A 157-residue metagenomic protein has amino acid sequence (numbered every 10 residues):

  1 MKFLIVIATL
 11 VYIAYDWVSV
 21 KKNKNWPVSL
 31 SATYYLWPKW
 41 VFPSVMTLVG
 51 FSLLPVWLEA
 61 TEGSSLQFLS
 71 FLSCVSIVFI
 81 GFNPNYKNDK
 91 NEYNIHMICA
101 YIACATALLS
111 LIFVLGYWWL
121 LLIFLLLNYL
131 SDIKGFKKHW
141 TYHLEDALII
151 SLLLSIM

Functional and structural regions predicted by a protein language model:
M1, P55-Q67, L109-L120, M157: Helix-coil boundary and interhelical linker segments in multi-pass alpha-helical membrane proteins
M1-A60: N-terminal topogenic module of multi-pass integral membrane proteins
V6-T9, M46, G50, Q67-C74 (+3 more regions): Residues within membrane-spanning alpha-helices of integral membrane proteins, especially the hydrophobic core/packing
W40, M97-I112, L144-M157: Small-residue-rich segments of transmembrane alpha-helices in multi-pass membrane proteins, especially helix faces
V49-L54, I102-S110, F124-Y129: Hydrophobic, membrane-inserted alpha-helices
W57-T61, F82-D89, F113-V114, L130-F136: Juxtamembrane "helix-exit" motif on the non-cytosolic side of transmembrane helices
Q67-L122: Membrane-proximal helix-loop-helix units in multi-pass membrane proteins
L115-M157: Terminal transmembrane helical module of multi-pass membrane proteins
